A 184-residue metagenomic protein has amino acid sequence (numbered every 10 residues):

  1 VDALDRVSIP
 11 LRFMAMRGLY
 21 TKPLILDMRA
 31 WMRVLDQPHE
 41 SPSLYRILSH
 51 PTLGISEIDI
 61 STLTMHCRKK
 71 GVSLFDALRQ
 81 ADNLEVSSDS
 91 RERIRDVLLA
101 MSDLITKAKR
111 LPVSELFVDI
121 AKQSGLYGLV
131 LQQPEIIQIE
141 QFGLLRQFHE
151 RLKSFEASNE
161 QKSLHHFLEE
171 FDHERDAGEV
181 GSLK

Functional and structural regions predicted by a protein language model:
V1-S61, H66, L74-R79, N83-E92 (+1 more regions): Conserved motor-region signature of P-loop NTPase helicases/translocases
